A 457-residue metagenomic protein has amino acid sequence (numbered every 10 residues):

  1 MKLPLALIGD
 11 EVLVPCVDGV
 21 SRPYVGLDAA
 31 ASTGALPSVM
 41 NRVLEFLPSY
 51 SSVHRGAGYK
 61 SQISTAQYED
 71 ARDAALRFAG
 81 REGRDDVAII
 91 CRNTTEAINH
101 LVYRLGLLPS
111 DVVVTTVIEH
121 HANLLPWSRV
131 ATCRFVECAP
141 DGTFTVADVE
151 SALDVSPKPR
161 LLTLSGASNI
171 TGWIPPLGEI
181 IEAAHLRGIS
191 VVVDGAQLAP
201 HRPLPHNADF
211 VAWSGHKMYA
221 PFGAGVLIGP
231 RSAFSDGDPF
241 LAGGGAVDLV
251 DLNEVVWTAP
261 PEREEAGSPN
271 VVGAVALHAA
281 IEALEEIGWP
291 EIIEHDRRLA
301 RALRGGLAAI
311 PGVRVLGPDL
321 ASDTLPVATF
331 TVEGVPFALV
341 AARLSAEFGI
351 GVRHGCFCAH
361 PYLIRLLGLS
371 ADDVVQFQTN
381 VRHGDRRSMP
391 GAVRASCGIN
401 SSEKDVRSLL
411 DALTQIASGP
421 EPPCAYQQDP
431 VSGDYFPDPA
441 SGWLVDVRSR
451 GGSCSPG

Functional and structural regions predicted by a protein language model:
M1-G457: Pyridoxal 5′-phosphate
